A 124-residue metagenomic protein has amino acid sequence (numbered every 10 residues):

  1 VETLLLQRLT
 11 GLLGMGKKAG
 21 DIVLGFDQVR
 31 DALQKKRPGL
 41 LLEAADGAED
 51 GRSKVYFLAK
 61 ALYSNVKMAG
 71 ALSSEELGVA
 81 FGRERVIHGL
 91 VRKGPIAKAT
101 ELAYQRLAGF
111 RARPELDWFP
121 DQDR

Functional and structural regions predicted by a protein language model:
V1-K17, Q105-A108: Catalytic cores of RNA-modifying enzymes
R8-E43: N-terminal first-folded block
G11, D31, S53-F57, V79 (+2 more regions): Solvent-exposed alpha-helical segments within well-ordered globular domains of core cellular machineries
A19-G20, P38-L40, Y63-K67, V86-I87: Short active-site oxyanion
D27-Q28, G47, L72, P95: Short beta->alpha linker loops
P38, Y56-A61, Q105-R106: Short, solvent-exposed amphipathic alpha-helical segments in soluble enzyme and RNA/protein-processing domains
G47-G82: Feature captures the catalytic cores and cofactor-binding loops of soluble hydro-lyases/lyases that act on carboxylate
L72-D123: Helix-rich interaction surfaces within compact, conserved domain-sized segments that mediate assembly or partner
